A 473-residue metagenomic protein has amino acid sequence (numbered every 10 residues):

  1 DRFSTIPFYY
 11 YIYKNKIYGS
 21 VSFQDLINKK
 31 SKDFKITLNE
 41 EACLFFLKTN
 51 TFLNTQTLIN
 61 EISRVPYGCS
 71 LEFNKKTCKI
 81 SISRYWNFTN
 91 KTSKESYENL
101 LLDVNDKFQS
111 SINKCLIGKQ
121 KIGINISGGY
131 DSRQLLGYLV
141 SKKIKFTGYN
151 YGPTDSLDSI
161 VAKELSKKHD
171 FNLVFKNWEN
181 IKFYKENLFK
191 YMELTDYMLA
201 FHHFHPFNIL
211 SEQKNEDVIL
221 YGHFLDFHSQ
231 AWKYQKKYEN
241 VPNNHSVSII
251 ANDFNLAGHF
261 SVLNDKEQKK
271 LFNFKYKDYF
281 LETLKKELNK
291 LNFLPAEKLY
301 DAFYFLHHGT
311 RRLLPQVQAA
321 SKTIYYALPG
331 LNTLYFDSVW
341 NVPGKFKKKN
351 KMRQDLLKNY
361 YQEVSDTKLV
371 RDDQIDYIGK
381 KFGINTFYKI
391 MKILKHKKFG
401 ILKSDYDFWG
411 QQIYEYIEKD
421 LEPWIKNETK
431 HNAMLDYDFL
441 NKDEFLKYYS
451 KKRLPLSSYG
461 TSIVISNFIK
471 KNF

Functional and structural regions predicted by a protein language model:
D1-F183, K190, D217, I465: Cysteine-centered catalytic environments shared across enzyme families
I6-Y9, I27-K29, S81-I82, H228-Q230 (+3 more regions): Short helix/loop capping segments that flank catalytic or ligand/cofactor-binding pockets
T55-T57, H202-E212, Y448: Short alpha-helical segments and helix-capping/turn motifs at coil-helix boundaries
I62, E216, L256-F473: Adenosyl-5′-phosphate
P66, N99, D103, K107 (+11 more regions): Generic recognition of stable, solvent-exposed alpha-helical segments in well-folded globular domains
Y97-V104, T195-M198, K298: Residue-level preference for long, well-ordered alpha-helices that form the structural scaffold of enzyme catalytic
L116-I117, I209-E212, A320: A short acidic-Thr-Gly-centered motif at the start of a beta-strand
T154-L210, H223-S248, D253-A257, F293 (+1 more regions): ATP-dependent adenylate-handling ligase core
